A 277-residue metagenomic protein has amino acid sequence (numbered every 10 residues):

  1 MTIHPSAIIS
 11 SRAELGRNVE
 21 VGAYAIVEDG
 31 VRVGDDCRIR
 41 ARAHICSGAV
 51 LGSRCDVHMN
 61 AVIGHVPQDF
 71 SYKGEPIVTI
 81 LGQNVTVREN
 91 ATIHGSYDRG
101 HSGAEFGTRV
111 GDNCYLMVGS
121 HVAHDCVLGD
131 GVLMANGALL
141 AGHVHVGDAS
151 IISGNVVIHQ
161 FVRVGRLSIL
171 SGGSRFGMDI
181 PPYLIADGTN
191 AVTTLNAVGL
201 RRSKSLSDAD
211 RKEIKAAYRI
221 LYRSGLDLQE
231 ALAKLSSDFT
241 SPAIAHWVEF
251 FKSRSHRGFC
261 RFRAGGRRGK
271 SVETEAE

Functional and structural regions predicted by a protein language model:
M1-S6, S11-R12, R17-N18, R54 (+7 more regions): Terminal amphipathic alpha-helical/low-complexity segments used for targeting or macromolecular assembly
H4-P5, S10-S11, G16-R17, G22-A23 (+24 more regions): Left-handed beta-helix
Y97-R99: Conserved catalytic-core motifs of eukaryotic protein kinase domains, centered on the activation segment
